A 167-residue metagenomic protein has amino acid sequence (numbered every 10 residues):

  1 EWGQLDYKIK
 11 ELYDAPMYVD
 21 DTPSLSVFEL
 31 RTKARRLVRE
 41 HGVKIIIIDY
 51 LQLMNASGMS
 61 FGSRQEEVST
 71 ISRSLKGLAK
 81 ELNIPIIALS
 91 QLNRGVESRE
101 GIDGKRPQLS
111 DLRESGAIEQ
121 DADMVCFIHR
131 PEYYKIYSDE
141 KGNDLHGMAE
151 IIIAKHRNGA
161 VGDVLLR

Functional and structural regions predicted by a protein language model:
E1, M17-S24, N55-S69, V96-S110: Flexible beta-alpha connector loops of hexameric P-loop NTPases
E1-G42, A56, V164: Cytosolic-facing regulatory segments adjacent to core modules
A15-M17, G42-I45, L82-I87: Loop/turn-to-beta-strand initiation segments
L51: Conserved Walker B
E66-R167: Phosphate-binding/switch region of NTP-binding enzymes
